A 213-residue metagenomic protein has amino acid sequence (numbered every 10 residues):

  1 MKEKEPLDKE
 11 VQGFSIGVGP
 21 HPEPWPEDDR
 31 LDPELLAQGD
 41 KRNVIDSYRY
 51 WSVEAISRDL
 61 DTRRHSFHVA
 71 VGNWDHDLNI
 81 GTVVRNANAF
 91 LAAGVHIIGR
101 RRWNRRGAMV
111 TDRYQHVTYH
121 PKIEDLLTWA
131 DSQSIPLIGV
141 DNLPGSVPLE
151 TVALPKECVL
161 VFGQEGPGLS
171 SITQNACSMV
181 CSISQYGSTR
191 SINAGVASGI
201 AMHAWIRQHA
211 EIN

Functional and structural regions predicted by a protein language model:
M1-N213: Post-transcriptional modification and biogenesis factors for structured RNAs of the translation apparatus
